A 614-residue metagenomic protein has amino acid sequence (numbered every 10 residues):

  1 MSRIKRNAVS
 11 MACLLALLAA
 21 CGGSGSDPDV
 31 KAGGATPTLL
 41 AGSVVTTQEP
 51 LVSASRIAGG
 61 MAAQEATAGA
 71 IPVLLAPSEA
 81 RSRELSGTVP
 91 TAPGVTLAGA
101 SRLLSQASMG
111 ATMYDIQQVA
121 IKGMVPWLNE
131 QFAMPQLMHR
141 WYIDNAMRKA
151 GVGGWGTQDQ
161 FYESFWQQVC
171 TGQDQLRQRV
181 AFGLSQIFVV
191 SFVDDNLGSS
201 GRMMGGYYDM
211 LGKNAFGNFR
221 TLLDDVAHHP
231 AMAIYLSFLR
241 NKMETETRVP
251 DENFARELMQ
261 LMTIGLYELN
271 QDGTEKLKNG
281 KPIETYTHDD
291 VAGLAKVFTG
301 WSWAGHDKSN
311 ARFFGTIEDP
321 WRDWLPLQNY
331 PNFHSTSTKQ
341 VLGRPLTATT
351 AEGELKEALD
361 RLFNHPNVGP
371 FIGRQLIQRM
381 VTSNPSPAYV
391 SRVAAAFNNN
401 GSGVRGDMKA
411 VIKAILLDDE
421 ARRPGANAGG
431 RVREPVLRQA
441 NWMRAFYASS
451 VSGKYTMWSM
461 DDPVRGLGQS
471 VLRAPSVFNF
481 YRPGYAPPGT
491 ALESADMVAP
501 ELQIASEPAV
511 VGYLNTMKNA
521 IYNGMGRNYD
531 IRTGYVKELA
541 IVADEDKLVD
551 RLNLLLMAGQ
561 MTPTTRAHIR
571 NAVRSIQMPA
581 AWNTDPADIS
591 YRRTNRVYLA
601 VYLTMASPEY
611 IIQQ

Functional and structural regions predicted by a protein language model:
M1-A19: Sec-dependent bacterial lipoprotein signal peptides
C13, L18-A41, Q48, V52 (+2 more regions): Bacterial Sec-dependent N-terminal signal peptides
S55, G60-A63, L74-S82, I116 (+6 more regions): Active-site substrate-binding loop specific to GH73 endo-beta-N-acetylglucosaminidase modules in bacterial autolysins
G94-M147: Hydrophobic alpha-helical membrane-insertion signals
S101-S108, K149-A150, F188, H365-G369 (+2 more regions): Flexible, low-complexity segments enriched for small/polar residues
Q160-F161, T171-R179: Amphipathic interfacial helices
D174-R177, F188-V193: Short, contiguous, well-structured surface segments enriched in hydrophobic/aromatic residues
